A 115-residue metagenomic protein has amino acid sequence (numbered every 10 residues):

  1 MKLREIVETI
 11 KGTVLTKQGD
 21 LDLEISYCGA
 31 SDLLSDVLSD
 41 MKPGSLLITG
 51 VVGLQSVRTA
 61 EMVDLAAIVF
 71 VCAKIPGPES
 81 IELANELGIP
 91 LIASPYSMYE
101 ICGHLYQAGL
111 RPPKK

Functional and structural regions predicted by a protein language model:
K2-R4, S97: Short, structural beta-strand-to-alpha-helix junction motif
K11-G12, G50: Glycine-centered flexibility sites
G12-Q18, P112-P113: Short secondary-structure junctions
D22-L23, Y27-L46, V51-K115: Feature captures the catalytic cores and cofactor-binding loops of soluble hydro-lyases/lyases that act on carboxylate
